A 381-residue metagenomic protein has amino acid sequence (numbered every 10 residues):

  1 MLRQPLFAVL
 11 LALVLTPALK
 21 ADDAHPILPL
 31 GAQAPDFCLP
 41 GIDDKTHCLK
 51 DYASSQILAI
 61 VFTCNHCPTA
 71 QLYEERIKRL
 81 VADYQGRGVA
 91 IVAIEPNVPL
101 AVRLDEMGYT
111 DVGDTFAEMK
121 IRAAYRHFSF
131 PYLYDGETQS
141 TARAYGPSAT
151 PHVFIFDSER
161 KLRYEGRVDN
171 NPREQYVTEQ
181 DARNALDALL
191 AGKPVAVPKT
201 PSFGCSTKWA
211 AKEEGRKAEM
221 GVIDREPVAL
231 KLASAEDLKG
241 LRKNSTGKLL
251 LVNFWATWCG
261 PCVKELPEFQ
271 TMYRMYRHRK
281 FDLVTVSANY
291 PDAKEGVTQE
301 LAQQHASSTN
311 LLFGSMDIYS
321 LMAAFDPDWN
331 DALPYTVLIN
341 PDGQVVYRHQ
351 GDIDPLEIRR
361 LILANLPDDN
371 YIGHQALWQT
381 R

Functional and structural regions predicted by a protein language model:
P5-T16: Bacterial N-terminal signal peptides
F37-L58, A229-L250, Q270-Y276, M322: A short beta-strand-turn-helix
C38, V112-T150, F154-I155, L162-R163 (+1 more regions): Short, internal strand/loop/helix patches that form the active-site neighborhood or redox-interaction surface
L39-D83: N-terminal, post-signal-peptide region of Sec/Tat-exported proteins
Q56-L58, T63-H66, K248-L250, W255-W258 (+2 more regions): Short pre-active-site segment immediately N-terminal to redox-active cysteine/selenocysteine motifs in thiol-based
C64-R76, F254-T271: Conserved redox-active cysteine motifs that mediate thiol-disulfide chemistry, especially di-cysteine Cys-X(1-2)-Cys
G88-G113, F128-T138, K280-K294, A306-D317: Thiol-based oxidoreductase modules, predominantly thioredoxin-like and allied folds used for disulfide exchange
D157-L230, A332-R381: Thiol-/selenol-based redox modules, centered on thioredoxin-like and closely related oxidoreductase domains
